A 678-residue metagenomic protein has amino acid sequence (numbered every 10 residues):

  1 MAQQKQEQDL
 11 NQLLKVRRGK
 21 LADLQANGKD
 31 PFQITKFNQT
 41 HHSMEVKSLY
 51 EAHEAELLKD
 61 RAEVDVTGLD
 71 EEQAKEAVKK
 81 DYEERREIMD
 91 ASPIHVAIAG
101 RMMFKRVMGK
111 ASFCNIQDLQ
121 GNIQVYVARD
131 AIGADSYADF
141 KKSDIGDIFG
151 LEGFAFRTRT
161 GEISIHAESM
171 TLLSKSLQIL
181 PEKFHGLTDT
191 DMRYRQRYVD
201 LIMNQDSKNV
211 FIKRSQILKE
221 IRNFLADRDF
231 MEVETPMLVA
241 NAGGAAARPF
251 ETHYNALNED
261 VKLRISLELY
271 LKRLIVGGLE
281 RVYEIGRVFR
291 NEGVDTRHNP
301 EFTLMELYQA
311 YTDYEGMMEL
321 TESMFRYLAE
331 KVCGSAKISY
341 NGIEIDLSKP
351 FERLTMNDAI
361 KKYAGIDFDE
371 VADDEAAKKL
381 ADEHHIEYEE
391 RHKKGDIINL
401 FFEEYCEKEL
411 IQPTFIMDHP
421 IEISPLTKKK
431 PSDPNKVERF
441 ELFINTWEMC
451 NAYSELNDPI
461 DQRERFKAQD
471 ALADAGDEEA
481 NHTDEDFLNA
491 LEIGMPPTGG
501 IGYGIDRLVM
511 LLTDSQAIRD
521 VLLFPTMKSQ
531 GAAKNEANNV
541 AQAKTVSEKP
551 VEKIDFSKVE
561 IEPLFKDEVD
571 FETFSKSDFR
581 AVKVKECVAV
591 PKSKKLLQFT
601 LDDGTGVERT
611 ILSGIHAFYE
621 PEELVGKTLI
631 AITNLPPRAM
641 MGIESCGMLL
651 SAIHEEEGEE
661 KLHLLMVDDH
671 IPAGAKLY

Functional and structural regions predicted by a protein language model:
M1-Q25, D30, Q530-E572: Intrinsic disorder at enzyme termini
A2-L10, K15-G316, R326, Y405 (+2 more regions): Class II aminoacyl-tRNA synthetase-like tRNA-binding/catalytic domains
S92, S136-D139, P497, D570 (+2 more regions): Short, conserved secondary-structure segments in the cores of folded domains
M103, G121, F156, L177-Q178 (+19 more regions): Short, glycine-/Ser/Thr-/acidic-enriched flexible segments
N122-Q124, E162, D260, E448 (+2 more regions): Short, mixed charged/polar active-site loops that provide acid/base catalysis or chelate metal/phosphate cofactors
A242-P249, Y327, K331-M449, A468-M495: Metal-assisted phosphate- and nucleotidyl-transfer catalytic regions
L263-L267, G277-F289, N299-D313, M324 (+2 more regions): TRNA-recognition modules of translation machinery and tRNA-sensing kinases, especially anticodon-binding
V540-Y678: Phosphate-backbone binding interfaces of nucleic-acid-interacting proteins
